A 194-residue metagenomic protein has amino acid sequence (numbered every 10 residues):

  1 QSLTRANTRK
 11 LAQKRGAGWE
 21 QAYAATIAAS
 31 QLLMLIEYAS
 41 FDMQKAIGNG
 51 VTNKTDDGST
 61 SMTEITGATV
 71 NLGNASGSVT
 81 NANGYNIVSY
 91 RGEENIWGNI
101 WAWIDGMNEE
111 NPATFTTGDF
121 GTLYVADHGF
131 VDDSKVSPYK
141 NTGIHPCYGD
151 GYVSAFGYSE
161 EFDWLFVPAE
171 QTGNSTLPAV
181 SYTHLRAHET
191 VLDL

Functional and structural regions predicted by a protein language model:
Q1-I96: Short aromatic-cysteine micro-motif
Q1-W19, E110-Y148, R186: Extracellular adhesion/carbohydrate-recognition regions
E20, A179-Y182: Short conserved micro-motifs on helix faces and helix-strand junctions that flank and scaffold key functional residues
W101-A102: Generic structural signal for well-ordered beta-strand positions
H128-A179: Acidic, glycine-rich loop-and-strand cores that form catalytic or ligand-binding grooves in diverse globular domains
T183-T190: Conserved small/polar residues in nucleotide/adenosyl-binding loops
D193-L194: Short, ordered, surface-exposed loop/turn motifs in non-cytosolic proteins
